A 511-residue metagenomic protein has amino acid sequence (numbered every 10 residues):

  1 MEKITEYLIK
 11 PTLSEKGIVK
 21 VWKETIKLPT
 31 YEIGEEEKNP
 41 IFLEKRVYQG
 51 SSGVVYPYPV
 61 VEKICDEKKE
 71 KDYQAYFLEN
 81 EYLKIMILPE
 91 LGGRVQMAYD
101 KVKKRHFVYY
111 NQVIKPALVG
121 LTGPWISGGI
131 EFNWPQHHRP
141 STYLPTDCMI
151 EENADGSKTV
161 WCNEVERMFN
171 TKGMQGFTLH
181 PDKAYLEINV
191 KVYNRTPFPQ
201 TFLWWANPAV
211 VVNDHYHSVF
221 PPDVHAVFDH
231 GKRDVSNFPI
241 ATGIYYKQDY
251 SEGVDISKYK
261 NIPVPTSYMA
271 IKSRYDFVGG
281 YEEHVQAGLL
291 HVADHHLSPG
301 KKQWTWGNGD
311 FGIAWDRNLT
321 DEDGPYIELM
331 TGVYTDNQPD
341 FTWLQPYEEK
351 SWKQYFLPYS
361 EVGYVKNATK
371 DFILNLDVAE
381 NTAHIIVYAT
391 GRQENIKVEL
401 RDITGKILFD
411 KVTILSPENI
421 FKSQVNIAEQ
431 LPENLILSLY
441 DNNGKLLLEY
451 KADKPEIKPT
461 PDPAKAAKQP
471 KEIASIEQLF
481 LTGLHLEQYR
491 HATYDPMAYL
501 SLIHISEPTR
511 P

Functional and structural regions predicted by a protein language model:
E2-V19, E24-E44, Q74-L78, L83-M86 (+6 more regions): A contiguous, surface-exposed recognition patch within enzymatic or periplasmic domains that forms
N39-E70, A75-E79, S127-A184, I313-T342 (+1 more regions): Extended, loop-rich substrate-binding clefts of extracytoplasmic carbohydrate-active enzymes
P89, E164, V192, E348-E361 (+1 more regions): Short, hydrophobic/aromatic-enriched beta-strand segments in well-ordered soluble domains
K191-T196, V387-T390: Asparagine-centered strand-capping/turn motif at beta-strand->loop junctions
V365-I473: Long, contiguous interaction/recruitment modules in multidomain scaffold/adaptor proteins
E472-L502: Alpha-helical segment of the N-proximal tetratricopeptide repeat
S501-P511: Residue-level detector of conserved catalytic or cofactor/ligand-binding positions in enzyme active sites
